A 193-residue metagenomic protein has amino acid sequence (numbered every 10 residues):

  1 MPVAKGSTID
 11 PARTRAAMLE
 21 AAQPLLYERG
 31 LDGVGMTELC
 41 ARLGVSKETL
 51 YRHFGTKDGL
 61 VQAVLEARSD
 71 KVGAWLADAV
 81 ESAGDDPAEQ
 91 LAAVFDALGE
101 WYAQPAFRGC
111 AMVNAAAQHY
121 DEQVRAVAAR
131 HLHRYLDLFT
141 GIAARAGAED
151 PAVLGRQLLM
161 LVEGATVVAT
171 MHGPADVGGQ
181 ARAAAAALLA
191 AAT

Functional and structural regions predicted by a protein language model:
M1-R13, T193: N-terminal intrinsically disordered/low-complexity leader segments
A17, A21-G59, A63: Helix-turn-helix
A63, L76-Q104, G155-L158: Hydrophobic alpha-helical connector segments
E66-G73: Short, basic, alpha-helical segments at the C-terminal edge of helix-turn-helix-like DNA-binding modules
G73, A79, E89, A93 (+3 more regions): Amphipathic alpha-helical packing segments from all-alpha helical-bundle domains
Q90, Y102-E122: Amphipathic alpha-helical segments used for helix-helix packing
D150-M171, Q180-A187: Hydrophobic alpha-helical segments that form the core of small-molecule binding pockets and/or dimer interfaces
